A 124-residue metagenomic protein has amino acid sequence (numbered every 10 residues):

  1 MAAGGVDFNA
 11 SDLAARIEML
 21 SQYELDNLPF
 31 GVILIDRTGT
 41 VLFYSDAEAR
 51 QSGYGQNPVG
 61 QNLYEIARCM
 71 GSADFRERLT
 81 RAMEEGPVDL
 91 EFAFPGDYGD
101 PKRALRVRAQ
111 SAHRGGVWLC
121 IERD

Functional and structural regions predicted by a protein language model:
M1-A14, W118, E122-D124: Short, low-complexity N-terminal regulatory "tails/caps" that precede and couple sensory modules
F8-A49: Sensory modules in modular signal-transduction proteins
S21-E24, D36, L42-F43, A67-R68 (+3 more regions): A structural signal for the main folded, soluble domain(s) of proteins
E48-P58: PAS/PAS-like sensory domain cap-loop motif
I66-P95: Terminal output helix/cap of sensory domains in signal transduction proteins
G96-D100: Short acidic, glycine-rich loop/turn motifs
P101-V107: A short beta-strand signature within small-molecule sensing/ligand-binding domains used in signal transduction
R108-L119: Short loop/turn elements at sensory-signaling interfaces that couple input to output
